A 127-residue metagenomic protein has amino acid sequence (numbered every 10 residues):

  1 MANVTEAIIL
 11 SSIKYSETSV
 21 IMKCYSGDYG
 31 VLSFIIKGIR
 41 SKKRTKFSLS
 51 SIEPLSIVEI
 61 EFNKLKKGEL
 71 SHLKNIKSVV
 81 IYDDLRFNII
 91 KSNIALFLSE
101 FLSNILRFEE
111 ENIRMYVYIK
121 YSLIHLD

Functional and structural regions predicted by a protein language model:
M1-V20, Y25-D127: Non-catalytic alpha-helical scaffolds and adjoining flexible linkers that form interface surfaces for assembly
